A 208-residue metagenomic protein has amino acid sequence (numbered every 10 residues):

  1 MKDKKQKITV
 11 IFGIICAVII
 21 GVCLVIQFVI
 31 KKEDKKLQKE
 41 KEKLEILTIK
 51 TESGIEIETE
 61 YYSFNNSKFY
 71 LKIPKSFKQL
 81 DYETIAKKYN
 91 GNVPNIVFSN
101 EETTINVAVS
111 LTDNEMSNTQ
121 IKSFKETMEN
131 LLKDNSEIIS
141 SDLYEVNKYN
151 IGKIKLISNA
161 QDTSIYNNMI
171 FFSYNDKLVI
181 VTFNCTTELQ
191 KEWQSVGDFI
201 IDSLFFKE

Functional and structural regions predicted by a protein language model:
K2, A86, K125-S173: Signature of long, low-cysteine stretches enriched in small and polar/charged residues
K2-V93, N184-E208: N-terminal targeting sequences that direct proteins away from the cytosol to non-cytosolic compartments
E60, P94-I96, N150-I154: Short beta-strand micro-motifs in enzyme catalytic cores
N66-Y70, E102-T104, A160-S164, D176: Glycine-centered tight beta-turn/hairpin loop motif at sheet-sheet or coil-to-beta transitions
S67-F69, I73, P94, N150 (+2 more regions): Envelope-exposed proteins and targeting segments
P74, I121, K125, E129 (+2 more regions): Extracytoplasmic/secreted envelope proteins and their assembly/folding machinery, especially bacterial periplasmic
P94-S123: A short acidic-to-branched-hydrophobic micro-motif
N147-E208: Short, well-structured beta-strand
